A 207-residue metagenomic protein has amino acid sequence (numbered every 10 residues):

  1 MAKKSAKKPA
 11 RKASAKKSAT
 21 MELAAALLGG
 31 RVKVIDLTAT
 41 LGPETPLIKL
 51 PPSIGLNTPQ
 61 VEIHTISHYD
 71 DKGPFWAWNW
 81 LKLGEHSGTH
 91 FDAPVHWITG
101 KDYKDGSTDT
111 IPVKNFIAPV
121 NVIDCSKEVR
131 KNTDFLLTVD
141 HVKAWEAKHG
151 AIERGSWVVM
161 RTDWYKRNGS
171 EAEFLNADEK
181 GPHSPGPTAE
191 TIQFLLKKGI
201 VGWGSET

Functional and structural regions predicted by a protein language model:
A2-T207: Active-/binding-site microenvironments in catalytic and ligand-binding cores
